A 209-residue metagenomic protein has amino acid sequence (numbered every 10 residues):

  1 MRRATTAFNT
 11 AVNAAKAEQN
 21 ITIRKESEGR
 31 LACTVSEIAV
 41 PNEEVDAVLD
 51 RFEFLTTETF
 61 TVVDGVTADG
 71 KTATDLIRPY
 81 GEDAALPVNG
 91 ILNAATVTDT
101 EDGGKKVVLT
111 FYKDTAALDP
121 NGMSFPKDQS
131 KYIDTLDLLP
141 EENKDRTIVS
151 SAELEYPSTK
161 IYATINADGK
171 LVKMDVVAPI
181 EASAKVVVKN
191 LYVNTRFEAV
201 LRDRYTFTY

Functional and structural regions predicted by a protein language model:
M1-Y209: Subset-of-secretome marker
